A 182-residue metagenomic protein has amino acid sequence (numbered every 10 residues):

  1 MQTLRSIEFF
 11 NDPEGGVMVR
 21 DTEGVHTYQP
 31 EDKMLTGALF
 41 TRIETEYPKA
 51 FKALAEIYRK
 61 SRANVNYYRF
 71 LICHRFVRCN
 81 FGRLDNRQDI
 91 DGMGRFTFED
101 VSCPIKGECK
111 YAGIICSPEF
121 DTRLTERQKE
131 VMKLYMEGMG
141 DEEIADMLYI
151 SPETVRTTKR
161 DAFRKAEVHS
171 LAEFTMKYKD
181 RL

Functional and structural regions predicted by a protein language model:
M1-A112: DNA-contacting interfaces and partner/effector-binding or oligomerization modules in DNA-centric proteins
L35-G37, E46, D121, E142 (+2 more regions): Generic alpha-helical propensity signal that fires on short helical segments and nearby coil/disordered stretches
R78-G82, G94, G138-E143, V168-A172: Short, Lys/Arg-enriched charge-dense amphipathic segments
I114-T154, D180-R181: Helix-turn-helix DNA-binding segment
T158-D161: Residues within the DNA-recognition helix of helix-turn-helix
R164-L182: Basic, Lys/Arg-enriched C-terminal extension of HTH/homeodomain DNA-binding domains
